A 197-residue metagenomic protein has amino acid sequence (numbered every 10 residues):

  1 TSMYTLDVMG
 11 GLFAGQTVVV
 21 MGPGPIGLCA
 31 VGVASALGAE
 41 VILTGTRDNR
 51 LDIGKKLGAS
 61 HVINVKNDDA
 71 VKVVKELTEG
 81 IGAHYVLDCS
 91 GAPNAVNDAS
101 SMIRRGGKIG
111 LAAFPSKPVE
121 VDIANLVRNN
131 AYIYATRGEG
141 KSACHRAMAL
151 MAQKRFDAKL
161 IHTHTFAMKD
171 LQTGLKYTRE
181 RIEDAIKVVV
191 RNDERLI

Functional and structural regions predicted by a protein language model:
T1-D68, K72: Mid-domain Rossmann-like dinucleotide-binding core that forms the NAD(H)/NADP(H) cofactor-binding site
S2, L6, V71, A83 (+2 more regions): A general structural signal for well-ordered alpha-helical segments in protein cores
G10-A14, D52, K56-Y132, Q172 (+2 more regions): Glycine-rich cofactor phosphate-binding loops and adjacent beta1-alpha1 units of small-molecule cofactor enzyme domains
V19, I42, K108-G110, Y134 (+1 more regions): Structural detector of well-ordered beta-strand residues that form the stable sheet scaffold of enzyme domains
V20, T44, I63-N64, C89 (+3 more regions): Active-site-adjacent beta-strand anchor residues
R47, P115, E139: Residues in the short beta-alpha loop(s) of Rossmann-like NAD(P)-binding domains
N97-S101, K141-I197: C-terminal hydrophobic helical "lid"/dimerization subdomain of Rossmann-like NAD(P)H-dependent oxidoreductases
K108-G110, V121-I161: Rossmann-fold dehydrogenase core element
